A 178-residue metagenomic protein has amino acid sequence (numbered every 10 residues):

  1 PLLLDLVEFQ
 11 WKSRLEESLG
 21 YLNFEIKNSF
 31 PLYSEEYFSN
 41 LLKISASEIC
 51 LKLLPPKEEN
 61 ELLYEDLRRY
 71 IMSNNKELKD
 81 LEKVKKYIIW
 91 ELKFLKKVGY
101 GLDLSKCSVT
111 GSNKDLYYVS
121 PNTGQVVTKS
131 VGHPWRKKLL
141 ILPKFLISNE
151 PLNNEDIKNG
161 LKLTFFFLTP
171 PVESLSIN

Functional and structural regions predicted by a protein language model:
P1-N178: Non-catalytic alpha-helical scaffolds and adjoining flexible linkers that form interface surfaces for assembly
